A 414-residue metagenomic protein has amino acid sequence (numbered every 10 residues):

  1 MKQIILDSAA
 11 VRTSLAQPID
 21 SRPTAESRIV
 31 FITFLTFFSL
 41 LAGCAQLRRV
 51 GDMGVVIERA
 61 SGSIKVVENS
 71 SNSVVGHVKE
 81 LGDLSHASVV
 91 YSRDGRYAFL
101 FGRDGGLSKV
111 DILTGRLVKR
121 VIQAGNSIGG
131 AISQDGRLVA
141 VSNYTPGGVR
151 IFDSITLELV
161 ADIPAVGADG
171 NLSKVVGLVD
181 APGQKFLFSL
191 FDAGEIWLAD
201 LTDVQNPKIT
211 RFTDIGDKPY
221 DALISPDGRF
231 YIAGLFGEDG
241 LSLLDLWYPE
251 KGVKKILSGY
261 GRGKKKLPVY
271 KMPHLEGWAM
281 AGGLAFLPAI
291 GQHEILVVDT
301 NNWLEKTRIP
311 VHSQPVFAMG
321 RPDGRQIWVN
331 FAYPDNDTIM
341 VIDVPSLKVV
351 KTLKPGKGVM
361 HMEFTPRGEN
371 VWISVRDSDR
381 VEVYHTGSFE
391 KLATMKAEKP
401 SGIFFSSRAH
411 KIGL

Functional and structural regions predicted by a protein language model:
Q3-R12, S21-S27: Intrinsically disordered, low-complexity segments enriched in serine/proline and basic residues
I32-L40: Bacterial N-terminal signal peptides
C44-L414: Predominantly soluble domains enriched in secretory-pathway, periplasmic, or organellar proteins
